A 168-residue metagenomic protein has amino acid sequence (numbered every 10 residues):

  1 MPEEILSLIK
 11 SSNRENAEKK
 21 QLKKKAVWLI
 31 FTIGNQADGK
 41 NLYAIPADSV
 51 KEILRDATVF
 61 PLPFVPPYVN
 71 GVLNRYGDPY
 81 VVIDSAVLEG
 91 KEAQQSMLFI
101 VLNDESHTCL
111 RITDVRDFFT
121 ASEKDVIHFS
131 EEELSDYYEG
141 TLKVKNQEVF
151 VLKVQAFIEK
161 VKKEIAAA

Functional and structural regions predicted by a protein language model:
M1-A168: An acidic, low-aromatic, low-complexity terminal/linker signal
